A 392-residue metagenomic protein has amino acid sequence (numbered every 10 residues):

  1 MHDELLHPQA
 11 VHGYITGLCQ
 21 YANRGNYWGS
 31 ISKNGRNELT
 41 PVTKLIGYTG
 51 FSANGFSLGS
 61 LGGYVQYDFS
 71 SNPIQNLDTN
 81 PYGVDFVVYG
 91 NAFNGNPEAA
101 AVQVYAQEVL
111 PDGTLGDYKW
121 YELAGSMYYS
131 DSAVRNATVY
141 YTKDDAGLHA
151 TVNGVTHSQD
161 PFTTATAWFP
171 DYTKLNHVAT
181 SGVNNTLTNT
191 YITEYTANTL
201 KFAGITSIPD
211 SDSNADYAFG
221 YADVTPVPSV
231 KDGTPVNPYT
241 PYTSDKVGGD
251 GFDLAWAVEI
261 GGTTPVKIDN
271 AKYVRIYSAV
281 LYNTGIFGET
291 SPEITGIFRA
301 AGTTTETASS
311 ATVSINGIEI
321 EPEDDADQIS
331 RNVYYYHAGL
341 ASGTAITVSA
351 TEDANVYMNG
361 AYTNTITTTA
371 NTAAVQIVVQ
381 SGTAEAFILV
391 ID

Functional and structural regions predicted by a protein language model:
M1-E98, G125-E306: A domain-level signal for the mature, folded cores of soluble proteins
I74-N76, V109, A354-N355: Primarily extracytoplasmic ectodomains and periplasmic/lumenal surface modules that are beta-strand-rich
Y82-F86, D117-K119, Q328-Y335: Glycine-rich, flexible loop segments associated with nucleotide phosphate handling
A106-D112: Short loop/turn segments immediately following beta-strands, especially the blade-tip and inter-blade linker loops
D112-L123, Y362: Tryptophan-centered short beta-strand motifs
E306-D392: Beta-rich interaction/scaffold domains
